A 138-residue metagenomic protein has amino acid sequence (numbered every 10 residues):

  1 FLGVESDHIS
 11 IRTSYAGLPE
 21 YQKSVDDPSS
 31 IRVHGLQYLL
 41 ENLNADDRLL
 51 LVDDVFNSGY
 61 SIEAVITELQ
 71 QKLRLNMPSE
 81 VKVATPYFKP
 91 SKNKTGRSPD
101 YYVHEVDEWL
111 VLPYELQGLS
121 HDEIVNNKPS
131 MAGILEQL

Functional and structural regions predicted by a protein language model:
F1-L138: PRPP-associated nucleotide enzymes
